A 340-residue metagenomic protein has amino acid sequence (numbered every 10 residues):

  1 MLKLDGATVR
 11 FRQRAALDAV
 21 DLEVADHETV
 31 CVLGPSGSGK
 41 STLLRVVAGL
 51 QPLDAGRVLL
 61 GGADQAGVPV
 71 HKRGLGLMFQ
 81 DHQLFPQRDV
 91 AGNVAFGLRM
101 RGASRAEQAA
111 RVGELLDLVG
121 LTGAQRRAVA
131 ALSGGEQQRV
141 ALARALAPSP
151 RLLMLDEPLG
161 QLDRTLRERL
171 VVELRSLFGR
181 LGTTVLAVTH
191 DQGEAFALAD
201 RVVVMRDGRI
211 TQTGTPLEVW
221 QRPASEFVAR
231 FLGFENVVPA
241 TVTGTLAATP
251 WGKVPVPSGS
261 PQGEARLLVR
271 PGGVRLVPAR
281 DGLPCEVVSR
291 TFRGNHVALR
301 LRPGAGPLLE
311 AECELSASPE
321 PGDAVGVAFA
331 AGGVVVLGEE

Functional and structural regions predicted by a protein language model:
V20-C31, F85: Pre-Walker A (P-loop) beta-loop-beta motif of ABC nucleotide-binding domains
L33-P35: The feature captures the beta-strand-to-loop junction immediately N-terminal to the Walker
S41-L44, V140: ABC ATPase nucleotide-binding domain helices that frame the ATP-binding cleft
A48: Helix-to-loop junction immediately C-terminal to a conserved catalytic motif
G56-D64: Conserved ABC transporter NBD signature motif
G74-G76, Q80, L84-F227: ABC ATPase nucleotide-binding domains
E235, L246-E340: Non-catalytic connector elements of ABC transporters
